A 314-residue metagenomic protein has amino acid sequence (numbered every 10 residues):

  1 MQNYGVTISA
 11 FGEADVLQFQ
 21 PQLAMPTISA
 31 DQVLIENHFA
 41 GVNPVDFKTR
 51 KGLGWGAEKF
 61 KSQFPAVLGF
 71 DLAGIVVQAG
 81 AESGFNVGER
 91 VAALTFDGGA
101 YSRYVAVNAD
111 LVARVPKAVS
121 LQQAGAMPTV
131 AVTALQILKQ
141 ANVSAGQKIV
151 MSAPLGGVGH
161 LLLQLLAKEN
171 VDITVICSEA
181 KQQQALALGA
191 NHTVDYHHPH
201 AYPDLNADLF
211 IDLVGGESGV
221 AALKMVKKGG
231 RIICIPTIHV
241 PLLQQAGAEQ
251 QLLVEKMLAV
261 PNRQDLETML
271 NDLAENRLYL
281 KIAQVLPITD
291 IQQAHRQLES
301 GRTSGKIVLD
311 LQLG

Functional and structural regions predicted by a protein language model:
A14, Q22-A73, K281: N-terminal glycine-rich beta->alpha transition that marks the start or flank of a dinucleotide-binding site
R50, L72-D97, D172: A glycine-/small-residue-rich N-terminal strand-loop-strand element that serves as the cofactor-binding glycine loop
D71, A92-A153: NAD(P)H dinucleotide-binding glycine-rich loop of Rossmann-like/cofactor-binding domains, especially the beta1-alpha1
M127-D195: Mid-domain Rossmann-like dinucleotide-binding core that forms the NAD(H)/NADP(H) cofactor-binding site
Y202-L209: A short acidic, Gly/Pro-enriched loop at the edge of an enzyme's catalytic core that lines a small-molecule cofactor
E217-Y279, D310-G314: Glycine-rich phosphate-binding loop and adjacent beta-alpha segment of Rossmann(oid) nucleotide-cofactor-binding
R277-K281, H295-G314: C-terminal capping/lid region of NAD(P)-dependent oxidoreductase domains
